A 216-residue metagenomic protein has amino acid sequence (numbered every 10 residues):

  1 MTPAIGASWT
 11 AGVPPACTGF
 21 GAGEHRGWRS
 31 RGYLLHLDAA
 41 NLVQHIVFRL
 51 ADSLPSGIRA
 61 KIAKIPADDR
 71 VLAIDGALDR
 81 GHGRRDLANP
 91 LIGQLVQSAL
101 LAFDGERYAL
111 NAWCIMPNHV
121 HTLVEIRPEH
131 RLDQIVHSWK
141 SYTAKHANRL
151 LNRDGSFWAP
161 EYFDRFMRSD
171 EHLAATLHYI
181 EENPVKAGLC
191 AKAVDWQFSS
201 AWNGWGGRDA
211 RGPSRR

Functional and structural regions predicted by a protein language model:
M1-R216: Short catalytic/metal-binding and nucleic-acid-binding patches
